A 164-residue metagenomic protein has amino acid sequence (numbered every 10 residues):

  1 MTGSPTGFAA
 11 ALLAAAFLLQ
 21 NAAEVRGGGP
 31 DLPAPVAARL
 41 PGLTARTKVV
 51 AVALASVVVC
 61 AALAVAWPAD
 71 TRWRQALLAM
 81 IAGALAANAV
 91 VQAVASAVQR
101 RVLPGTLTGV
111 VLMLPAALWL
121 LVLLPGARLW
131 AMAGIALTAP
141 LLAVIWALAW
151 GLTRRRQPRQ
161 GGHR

Functional and structural regions predicted by a protein language model:
G3-E24: N-terminal signal-anchor transmembrane alpha helix
L18-R26, L85-S96, L141-R155: Transmembrane alpha-helical segments that form the membrane-embedded catalytic/substrate-channel core of multi-pass
A22-L43, L152-R164: Cytosolic, membrane-interface loops and tails of multi-pass inner-membrane proteins
K48-A66, A87-N88, V111-A117: Core segments of transmembrane alpha-helices that mediate helix-helix packing or line hydrophobic substrate/ligand
V58-A86, L129, A133-G134: Transmembrane helix-loop-helix
P68-R72, A93-L103, L124-L129: Membrane-interface helix caps and helix-loop-helix hairpins in membrane proteins
M80-Q92, L103-V122: Hydrophobic alpha-helical membrane segments
W119-R164: Terminal transmembrane helical module of multi-pass membrane proteins
